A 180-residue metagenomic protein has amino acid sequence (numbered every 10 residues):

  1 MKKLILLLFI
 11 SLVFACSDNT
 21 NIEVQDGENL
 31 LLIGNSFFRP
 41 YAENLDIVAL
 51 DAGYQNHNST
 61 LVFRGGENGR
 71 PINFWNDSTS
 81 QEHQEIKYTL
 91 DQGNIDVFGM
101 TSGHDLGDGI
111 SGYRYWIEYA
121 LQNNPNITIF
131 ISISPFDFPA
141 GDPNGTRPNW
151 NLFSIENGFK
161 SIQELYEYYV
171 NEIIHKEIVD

Functional and structural regions predicted by a protein language model:
L4-V13: Sec-dependent N-terminal signal peptides
V13, Y54-N56, N126, I178-V179: A generic structural signal for alpha->beta connector loops
A15-G27: Bacterial Sec-dependent N-terminal signal peptides
E28-I33, F37-W116, P125, A140: Conserved SGNH/GDSL esterase-like catalytic core that processes O-acyl groups on lipids and polysaccharides
Q84-D180: Alpha-helical cap/lid subdomain in secreted, periplasmic, or secretory-pathway luminal O-acyl-processing enzymes
